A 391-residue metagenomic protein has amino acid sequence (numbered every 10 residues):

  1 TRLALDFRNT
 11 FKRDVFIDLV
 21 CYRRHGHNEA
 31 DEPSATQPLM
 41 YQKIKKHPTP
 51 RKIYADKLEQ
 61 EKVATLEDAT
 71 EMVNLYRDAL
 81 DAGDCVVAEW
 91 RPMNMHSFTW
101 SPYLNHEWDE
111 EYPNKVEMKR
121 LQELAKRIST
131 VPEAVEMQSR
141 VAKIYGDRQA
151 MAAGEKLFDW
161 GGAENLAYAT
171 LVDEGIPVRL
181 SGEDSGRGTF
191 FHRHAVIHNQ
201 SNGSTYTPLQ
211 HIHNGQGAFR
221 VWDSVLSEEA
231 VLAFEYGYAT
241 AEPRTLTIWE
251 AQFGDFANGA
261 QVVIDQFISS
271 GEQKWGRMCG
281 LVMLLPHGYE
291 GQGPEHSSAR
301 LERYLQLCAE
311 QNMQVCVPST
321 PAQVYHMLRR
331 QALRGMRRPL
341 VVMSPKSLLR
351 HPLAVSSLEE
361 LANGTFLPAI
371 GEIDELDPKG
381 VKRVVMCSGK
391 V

Functional and structural regions predicted by a protein language model:
T1-R2, F7: Conserved, carboxylate-rich catalytic/transport cores that coordinate ions
T10: Conserved catalytic network of the ASCE P-loop NTPase/AAA+ motor domain
R13-F16, C21-V317, P321-V391: Flexible, glycine-rich loop/tail regions that form catalytic "lids" or insertion modules at the edges of active sites
